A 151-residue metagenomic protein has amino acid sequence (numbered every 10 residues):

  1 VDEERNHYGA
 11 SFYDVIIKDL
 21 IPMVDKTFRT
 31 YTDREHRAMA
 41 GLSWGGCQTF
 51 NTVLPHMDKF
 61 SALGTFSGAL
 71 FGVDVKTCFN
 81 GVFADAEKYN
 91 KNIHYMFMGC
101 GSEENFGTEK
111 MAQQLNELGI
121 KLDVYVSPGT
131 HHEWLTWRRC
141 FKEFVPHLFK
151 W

Functional and structural regions predicted by a protein language model:
V1-W151: Non-catalytic cap/lid and distal C-terminal segments of serine-dependent acyl enzymes
